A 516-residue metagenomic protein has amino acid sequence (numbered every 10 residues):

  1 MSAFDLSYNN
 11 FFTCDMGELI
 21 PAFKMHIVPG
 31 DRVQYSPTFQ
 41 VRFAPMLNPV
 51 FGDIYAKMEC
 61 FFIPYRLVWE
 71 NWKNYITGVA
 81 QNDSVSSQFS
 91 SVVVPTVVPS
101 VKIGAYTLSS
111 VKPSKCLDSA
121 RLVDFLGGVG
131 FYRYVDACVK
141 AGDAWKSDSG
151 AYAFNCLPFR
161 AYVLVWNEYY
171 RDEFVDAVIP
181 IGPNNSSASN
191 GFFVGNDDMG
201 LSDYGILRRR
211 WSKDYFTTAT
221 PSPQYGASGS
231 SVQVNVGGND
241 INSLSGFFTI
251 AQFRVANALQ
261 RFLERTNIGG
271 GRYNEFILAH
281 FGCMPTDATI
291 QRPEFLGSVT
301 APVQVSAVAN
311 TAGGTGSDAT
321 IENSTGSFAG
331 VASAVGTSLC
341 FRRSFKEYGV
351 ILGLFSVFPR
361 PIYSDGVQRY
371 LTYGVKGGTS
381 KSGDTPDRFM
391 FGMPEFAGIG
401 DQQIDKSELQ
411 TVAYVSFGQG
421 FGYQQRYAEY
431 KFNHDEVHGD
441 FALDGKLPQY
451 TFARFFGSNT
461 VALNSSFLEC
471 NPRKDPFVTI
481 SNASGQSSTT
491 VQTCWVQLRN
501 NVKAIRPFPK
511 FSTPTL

Functional and structural regions predicted by a protein language model:
M1-L516: Intrinsically disordered, low-complexity segments
